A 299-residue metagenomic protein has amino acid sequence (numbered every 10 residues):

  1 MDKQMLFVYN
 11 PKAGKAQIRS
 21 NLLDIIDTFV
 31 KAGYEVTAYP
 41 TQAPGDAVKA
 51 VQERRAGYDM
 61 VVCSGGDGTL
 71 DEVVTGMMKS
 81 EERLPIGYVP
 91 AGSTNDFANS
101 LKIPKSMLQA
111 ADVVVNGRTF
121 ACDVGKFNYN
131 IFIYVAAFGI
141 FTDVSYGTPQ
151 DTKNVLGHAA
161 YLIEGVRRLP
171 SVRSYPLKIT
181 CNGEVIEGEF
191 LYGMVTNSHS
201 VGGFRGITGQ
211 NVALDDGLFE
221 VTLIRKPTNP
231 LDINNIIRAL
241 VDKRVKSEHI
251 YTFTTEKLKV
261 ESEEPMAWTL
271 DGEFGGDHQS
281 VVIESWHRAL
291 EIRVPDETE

Functional and structural regions predicted by a protein language model:
M1-S64, E299: ATP/NTP phosphate-donor binding region
A32, T41, K79-V195: Catalytic core of DAGKc-family lipid kinases
A47, D67, G193: Short conserved active-site loop signatures built around small residues
T69-E81: Short Gly/Thr/Asp-enriched flexible loops that form oxyanion-binding sites at enzyme active sites
A137, M194-Q210, F274: Glycine-rich phosphate/pyrophosphate-binding beta-alpha loops
T152-A159, S200, R205, G209-N229: Gly/Ser/Thr-rich active-site loops/lids in small-molecule metabolic enzymes that frequently grip phosphoryl groups
C181, E187, A213, L223-E299: ATP/nucleoside-binding phosphotransfer catalytic cores, i.e., glycine-rich phosphate-binding loops
